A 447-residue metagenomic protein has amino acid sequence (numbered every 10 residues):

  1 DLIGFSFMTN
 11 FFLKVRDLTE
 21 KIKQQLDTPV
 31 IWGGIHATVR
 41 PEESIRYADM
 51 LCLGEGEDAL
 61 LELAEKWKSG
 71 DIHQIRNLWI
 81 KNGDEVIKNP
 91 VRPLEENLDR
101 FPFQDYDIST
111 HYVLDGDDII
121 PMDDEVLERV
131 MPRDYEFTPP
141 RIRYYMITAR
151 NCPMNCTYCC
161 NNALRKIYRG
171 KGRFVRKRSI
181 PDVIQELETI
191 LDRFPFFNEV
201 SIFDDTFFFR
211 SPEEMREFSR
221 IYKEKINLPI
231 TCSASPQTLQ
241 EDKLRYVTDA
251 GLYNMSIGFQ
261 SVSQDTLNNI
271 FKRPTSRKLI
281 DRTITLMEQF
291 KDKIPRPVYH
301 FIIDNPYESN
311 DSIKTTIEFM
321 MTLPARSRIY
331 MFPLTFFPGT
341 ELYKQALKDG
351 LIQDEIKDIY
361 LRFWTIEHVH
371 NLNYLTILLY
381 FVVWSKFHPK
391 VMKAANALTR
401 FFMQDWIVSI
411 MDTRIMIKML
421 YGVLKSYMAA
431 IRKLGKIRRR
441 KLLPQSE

Functional and structural regions predicted by a protein language model:
D1-N97, P102, T335, G339: Glycine-rich beta-alpha loop elements in corrinoid/cobalamin-binding modules across cobalamin-dependent enzymes
I22-W32, I226-I230, I294-P297: Short beta-strand/loop segments at the ligand-binding rim of alpha/beta enzyme cores
V30, I75, V200, I230 (+3 more regions): Hydrophobic/aromatic residues located in beta-strands of well-ordered beta-sheets within soluble catalytic
P41-R46, K243-L244, P306-T322: Catalytic cores of alpha/beta
E42-L61, D249-N254, F319-M331: Structural recognition of alpha->loop->beta junctions
Y106-I294, I303, E318: Radical SAM [4Fe-4S] cluster-binding motif and immediate context
M131-D134, R173, T340-L347, D354-E447: Radical SAM enzyme core and accessory elements
M154, D265-I270, I303-D311, R326-N371: Flexible glycine/acidic-rich beta-alpha junction loops that bind and position SAM and/or redox cofactors in anaerobic
